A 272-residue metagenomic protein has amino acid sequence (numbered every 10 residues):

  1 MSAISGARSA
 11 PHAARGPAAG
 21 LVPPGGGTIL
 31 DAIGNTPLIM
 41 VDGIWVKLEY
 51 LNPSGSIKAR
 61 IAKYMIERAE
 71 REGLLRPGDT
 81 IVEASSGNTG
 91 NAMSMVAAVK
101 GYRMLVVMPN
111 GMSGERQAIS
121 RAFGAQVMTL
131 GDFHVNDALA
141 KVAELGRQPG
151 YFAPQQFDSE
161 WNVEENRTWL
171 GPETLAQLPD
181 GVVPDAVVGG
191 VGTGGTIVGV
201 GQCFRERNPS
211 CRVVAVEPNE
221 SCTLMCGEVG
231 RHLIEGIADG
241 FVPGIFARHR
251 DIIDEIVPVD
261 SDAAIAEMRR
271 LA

Functional and structural regions predicted by a protein language model:
M1-A272: PLP-dependent amino-acid enzyme catalytic core
